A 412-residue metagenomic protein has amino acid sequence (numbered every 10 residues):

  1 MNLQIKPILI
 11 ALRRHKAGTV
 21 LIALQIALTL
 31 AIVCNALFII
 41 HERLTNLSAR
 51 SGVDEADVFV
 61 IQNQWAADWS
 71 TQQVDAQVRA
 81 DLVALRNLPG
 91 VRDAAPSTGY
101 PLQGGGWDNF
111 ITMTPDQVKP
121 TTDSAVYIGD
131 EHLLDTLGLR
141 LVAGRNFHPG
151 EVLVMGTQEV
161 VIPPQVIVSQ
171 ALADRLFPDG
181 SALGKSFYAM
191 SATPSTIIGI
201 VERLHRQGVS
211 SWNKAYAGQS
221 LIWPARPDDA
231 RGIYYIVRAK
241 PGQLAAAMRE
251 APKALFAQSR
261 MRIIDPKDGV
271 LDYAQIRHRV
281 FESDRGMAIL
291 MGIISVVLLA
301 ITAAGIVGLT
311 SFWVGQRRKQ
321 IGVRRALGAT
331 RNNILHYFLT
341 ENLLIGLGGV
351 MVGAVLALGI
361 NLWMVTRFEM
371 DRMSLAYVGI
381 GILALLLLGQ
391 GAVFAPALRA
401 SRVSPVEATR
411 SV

Functional and structural regions predicted by a protein language model:
N2-I8, I382-V412: C-terminal membrane-exit region of the final transmembrane helix in multipass inner-membrane proteins
L3, I10, R14, G18 (+3 more regions): Membrane-helix entry/capping segments
K6-R13, A17, A304-I345, R402-V412: Intracellular coupling helices
R14-H41, S283-K319, L347-G348, V352 (+1 more regions): Hydrophobic alpha-helical transmembrane segments of multi-pass inner-membrane transport and secretion
L28-A56, V365, E369: Alpha-helical transmembrane segments
N46-D75: Membrane-interface junction motifs in transport/secretion proteins
N87-D93, S97-V280: Mid-to-C-terminal secondary-structure elements that act as membrane-proximal/extracytoplasmic interface segments
L298-L299, K319-V365, I380, A384: Transmembrane alpha-helical interface segments in multi-pass membrane proteins
